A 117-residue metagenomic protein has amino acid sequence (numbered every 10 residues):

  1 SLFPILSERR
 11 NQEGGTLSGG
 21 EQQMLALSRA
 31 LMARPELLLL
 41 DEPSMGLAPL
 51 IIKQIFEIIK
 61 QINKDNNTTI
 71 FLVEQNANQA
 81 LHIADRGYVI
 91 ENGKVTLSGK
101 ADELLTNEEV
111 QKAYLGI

Functional and structural regions predicted by a protein language model:
E13-L17, E21: Conserved ABC ATPase signature
L17, A30-L31: ABC ATPase signature
L27: Hydrophobic anchor residue at the start of the ABC signature
M32-E36: A short, proline-enriched helix->beta-strand linker immediately N-terminal to the Walker B motif in ABC-type P-loop
L38-E42: Catalytic Walker B motif of ABC-type/P-loop ATPase nucleotide-binding domains
K53-N67: Helical segment within the ABC ATPase nucleotide-binding domain
R86, S98: Short, glycine/charged-rich "phosphate-handling" switch motifs in NTP-dependent and phosphotransfer domains
